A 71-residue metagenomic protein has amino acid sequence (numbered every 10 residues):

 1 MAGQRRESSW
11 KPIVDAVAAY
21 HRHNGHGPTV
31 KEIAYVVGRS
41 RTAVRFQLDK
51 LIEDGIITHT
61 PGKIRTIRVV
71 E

Functional and structural regions predicted by a protein language model:
Q4-W10, T29, T60-E71: Short, cationic-aromatic polyanion-contact patches
P12-A19: Pre-recognition alpha-helix immediately N-terminal to the DNA-recognition helix within helix-turn-helix or winged-helix
A19-G25: Short helix-capping/hinge SLiMs at alpha-helix to coil transitions
G27-V36: A short alpha-helical element within helix-turn-helix/winged-helix DNA-binding domains across DNA-binding proteins
T42: Key DNA-contact positions within bacterial/archaeal DNA-binding proteins
I52-G62: A short, conserved structural fragment
